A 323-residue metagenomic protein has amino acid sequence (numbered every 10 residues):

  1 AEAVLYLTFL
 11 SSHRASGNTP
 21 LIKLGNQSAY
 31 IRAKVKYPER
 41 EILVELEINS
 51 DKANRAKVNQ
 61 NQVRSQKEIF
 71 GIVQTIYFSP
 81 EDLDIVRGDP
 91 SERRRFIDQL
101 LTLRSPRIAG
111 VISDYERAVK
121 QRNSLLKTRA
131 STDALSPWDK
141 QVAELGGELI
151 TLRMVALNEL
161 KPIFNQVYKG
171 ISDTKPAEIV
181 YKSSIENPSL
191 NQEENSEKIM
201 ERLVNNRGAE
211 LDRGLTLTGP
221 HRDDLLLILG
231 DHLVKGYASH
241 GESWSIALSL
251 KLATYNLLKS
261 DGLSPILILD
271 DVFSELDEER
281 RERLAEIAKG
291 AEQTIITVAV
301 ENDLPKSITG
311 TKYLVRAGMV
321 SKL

Functional and structural regions predicted by a protein language model:
A1-P20, S239-T254: Phosphate-binding glycine-rich loops of NTP-binding sites
V4, G17-N18, I97, R104-R153: Long, non-coiled-coil amphipathic alpha-helical linker/lever segments that couple catalytic cores to other domains
T8-E92, D98-R104, I108, K161 (+3 more regions): Nucleotide-state sensing region of NTPase/ATPase domains
A33, Q293-V300: Structural recognition of the conserved hydrophobic beta-strand(s) that form the central parallel beta-sheet of P-loop
I76, I295, T311-Y313: Hydrophobic/aromatic beta-strand patches that form the interior of the parallel beta-sheet core in alpha/beta enzyme
F78, P265-I268, I296: Hydrophobic positions in the central parallel beta-sheet of the AAA+
T132-I266, E275-E279, R283-E286, G290-A291 (+2 more regions): Conserved NTPase motor "head" modules and their coupling/switch loops across ABC/AAA+ ATPases, GTPases, and GHKL ATPases
D270-V272: Walker B catalytic acidic pair
